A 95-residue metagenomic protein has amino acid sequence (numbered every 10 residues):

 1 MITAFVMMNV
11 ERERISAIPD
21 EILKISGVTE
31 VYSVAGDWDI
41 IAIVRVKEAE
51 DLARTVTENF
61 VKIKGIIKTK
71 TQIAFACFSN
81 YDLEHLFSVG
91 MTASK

Functional and structural regions predicted by a protein language model:
M1-K95: A compositional/biophysical signature of low hydrophobicity enriched in polar/charged and small residues
